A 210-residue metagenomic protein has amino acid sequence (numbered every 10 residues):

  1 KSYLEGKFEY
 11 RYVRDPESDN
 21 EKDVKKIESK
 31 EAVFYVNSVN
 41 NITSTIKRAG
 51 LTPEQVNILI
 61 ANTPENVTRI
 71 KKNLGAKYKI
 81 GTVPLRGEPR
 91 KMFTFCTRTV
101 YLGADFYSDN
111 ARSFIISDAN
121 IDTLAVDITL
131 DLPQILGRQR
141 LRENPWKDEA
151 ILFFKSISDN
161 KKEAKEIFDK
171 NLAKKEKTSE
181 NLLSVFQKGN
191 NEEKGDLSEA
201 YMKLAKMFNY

Functional and structural regions predicted by a protein language model:
R11, P16-L51, I58: Conserved strand-helix element at the start of the C-terminal RecA-like helicase core
N37-V39, N57-K79, T97-V100: Conserved helicase motor
T68-K71, I121-I128, E163-F168: Short, flexible/disordered intra-domain loops and linkers
E88-G103: Conserved two-lobed SF2 helicase motor
D105-A119: A short beta-strand element within the Helicase C-terminal
N120-D148: Conserved SF2 helicase motif VI
R142-Y210: C-terminal helicase lobe
